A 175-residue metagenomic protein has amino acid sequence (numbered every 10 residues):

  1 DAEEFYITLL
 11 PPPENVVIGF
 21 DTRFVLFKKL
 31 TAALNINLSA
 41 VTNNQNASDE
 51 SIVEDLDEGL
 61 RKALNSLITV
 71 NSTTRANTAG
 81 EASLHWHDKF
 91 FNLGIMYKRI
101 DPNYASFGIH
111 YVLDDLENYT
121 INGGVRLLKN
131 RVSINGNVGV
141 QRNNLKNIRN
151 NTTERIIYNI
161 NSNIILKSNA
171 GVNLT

Functional and structural regions predicted by a protein language model:
D1-P11: Structural signature for solvent-exposed beta-strand/loop edge elements and short helix-capping sites, enriched
L10-T175: Exposed, low-structure sequence patches enriched in small/polar residues
